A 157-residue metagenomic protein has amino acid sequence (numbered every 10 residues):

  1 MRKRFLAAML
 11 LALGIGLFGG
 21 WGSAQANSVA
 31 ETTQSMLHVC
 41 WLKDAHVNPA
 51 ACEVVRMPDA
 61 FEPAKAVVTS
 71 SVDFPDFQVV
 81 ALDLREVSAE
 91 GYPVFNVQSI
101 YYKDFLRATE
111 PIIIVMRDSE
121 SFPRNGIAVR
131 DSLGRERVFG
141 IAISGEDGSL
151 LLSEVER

Functional and structural regions predicted by a protein language model:
M1-M9: Bacterial N-terminal signal peptides that target proteins for export
M9-G19: Bacterial N-terminal signal peptides
A24-S28: Boundary at the C-terminal end of the N-terminal hydrophobic targeting segment
T32-T33, R124-N125, D131-R157: C-terminal partner/receptor-binding element of secreted or periplasmic proteins
S35, A45-V47: Disulfide-bonded cysteine motifs in exported proteins
F61-D118: Mature extracytoplasmic domains of secretory-pathway proteins
